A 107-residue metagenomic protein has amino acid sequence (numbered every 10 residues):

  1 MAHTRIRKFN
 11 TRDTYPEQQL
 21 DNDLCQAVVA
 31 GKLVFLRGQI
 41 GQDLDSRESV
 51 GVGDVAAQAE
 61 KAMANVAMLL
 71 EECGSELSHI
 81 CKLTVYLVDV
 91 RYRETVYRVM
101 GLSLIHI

Functional and structural regions predicted by a protein language model:
M1-K82, L87-L104: N-terminal presequence-like segments and the immediate start of the first folded domain
